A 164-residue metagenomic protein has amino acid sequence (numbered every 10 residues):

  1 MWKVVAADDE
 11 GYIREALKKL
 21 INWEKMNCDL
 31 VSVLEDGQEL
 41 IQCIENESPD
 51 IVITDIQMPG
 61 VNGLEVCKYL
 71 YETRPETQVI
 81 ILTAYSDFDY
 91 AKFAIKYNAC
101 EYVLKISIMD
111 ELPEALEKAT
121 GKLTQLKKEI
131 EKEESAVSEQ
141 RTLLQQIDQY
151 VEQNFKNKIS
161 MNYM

Functional and structural regions predicted by a protein language model:
W2-I13, L17-K18, V52: Conserved acidic segment of CheY-like receiver
V4, L30-V31, V79: Hydrophobic/aromatic residues located in beta-strands of well-ordered beta-sheets within soluble catalytic
G11-S32: Two-component/phosphorelay signaling modules centered on CheY-like receiver
K25-E35, C43, A91: Short hydrophobic/Thr-rich beta-strand motif most characteristic of the beta2 strand and flanking loop of CheY-like
Q42-I130: CheY-like receiver
T124-D148: CheY-like receiver
L144-M164: DNA-binding recognition helix and immediately preceding turn/loop of helix-turn-helix/winged-helix domains
